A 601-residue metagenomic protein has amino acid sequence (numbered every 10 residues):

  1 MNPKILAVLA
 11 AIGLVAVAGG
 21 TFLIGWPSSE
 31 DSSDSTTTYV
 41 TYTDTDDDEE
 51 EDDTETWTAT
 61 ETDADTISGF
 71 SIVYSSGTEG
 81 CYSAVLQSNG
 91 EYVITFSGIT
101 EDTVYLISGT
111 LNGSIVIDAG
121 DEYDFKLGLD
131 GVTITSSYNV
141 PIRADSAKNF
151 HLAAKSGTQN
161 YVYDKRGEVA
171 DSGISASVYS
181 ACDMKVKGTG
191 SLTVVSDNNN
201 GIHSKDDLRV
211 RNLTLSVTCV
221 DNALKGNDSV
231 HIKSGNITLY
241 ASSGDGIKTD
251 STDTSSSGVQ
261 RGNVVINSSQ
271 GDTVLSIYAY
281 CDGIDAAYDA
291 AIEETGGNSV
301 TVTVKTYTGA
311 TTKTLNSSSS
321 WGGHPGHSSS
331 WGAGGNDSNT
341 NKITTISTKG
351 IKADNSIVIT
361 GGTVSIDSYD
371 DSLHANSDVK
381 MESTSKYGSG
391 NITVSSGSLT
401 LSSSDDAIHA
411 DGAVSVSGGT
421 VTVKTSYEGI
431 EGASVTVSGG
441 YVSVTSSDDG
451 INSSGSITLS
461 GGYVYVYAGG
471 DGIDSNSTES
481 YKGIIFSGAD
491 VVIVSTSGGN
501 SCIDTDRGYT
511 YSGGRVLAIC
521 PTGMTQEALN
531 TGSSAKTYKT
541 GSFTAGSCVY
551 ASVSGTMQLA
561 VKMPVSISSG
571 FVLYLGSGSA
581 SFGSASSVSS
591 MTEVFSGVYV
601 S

Functional and structural regions predicted by a protein language model:
N2-S601: A composition-driven surface/loop motif
